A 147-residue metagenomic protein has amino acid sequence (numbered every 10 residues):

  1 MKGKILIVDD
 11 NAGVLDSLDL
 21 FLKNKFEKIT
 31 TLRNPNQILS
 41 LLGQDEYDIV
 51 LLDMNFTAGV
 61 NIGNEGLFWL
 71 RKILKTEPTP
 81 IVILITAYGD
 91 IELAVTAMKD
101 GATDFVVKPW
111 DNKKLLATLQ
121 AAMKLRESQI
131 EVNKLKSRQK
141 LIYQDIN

Functional and structural regions predicted by a protein language model:
A12-T30: Two-component/phosphorelay signaling modules centered on CheY-like receiver
F26-P35, L41, N61-G63: Short hydrophobic/Thr-rich beta-strand motif most characteristic of the beta2 strand and flanking loop of CheY-like
D45-L51, N55-F56: Active-site beta3 strand of CheY-like receiver
G59-P78, T96: Short amphipathic alpha-helix used as the core "switch/output" element in two-component signaling
K108: A Lys-centered signature of the CheY-like receiver
K114-N147: Flexible nucleotide-interacting loop at or near the entrance of a catalytic core
